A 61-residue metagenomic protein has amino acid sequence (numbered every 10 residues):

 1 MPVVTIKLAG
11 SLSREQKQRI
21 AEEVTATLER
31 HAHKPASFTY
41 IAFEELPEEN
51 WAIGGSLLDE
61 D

Functional and structural regions predicted by a protein language model:
P2-D61: A domain-level signal for the structural core that forms small-molecule/cofactor-binding pockets and catalytic centers
